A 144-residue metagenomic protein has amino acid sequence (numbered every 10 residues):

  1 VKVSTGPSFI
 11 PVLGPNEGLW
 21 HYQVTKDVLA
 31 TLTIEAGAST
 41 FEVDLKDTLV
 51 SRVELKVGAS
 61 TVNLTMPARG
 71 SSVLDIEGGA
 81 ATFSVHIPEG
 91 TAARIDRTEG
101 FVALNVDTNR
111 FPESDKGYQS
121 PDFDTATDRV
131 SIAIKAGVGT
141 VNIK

Functional and structural regions predicted by a protein language model:
V1, D27-V28: Extended, compositionally biased low-complexity polar/Lys-Gly-rich tracts and adjacent boundary/linker regions are
K2-N16, L45-K46, E54, T61-K144: Short, surface-exposed interaction patches in beta-rich subdomains that mediate adhesion/assembly near membranes
V28-A36: Parallel beta-helix/beta-solenoid
